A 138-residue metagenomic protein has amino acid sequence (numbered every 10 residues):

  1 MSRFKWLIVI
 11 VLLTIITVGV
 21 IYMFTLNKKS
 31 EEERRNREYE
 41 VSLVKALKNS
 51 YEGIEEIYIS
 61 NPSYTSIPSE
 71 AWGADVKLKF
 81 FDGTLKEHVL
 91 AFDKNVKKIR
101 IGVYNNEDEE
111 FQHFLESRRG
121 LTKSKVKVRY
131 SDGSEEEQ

Functional and structural regions predicted by a protein language model:
M1-F24: N-terminal Sec-pathway targeting helices
K5, I10-V11, K45, H88 (+1 more regions): Intrinsic-disorder/low-complexity peptide segments enriched for small residues
V20-R34: Signal peptide cleavage region of secreted peptide precursors
E31-Y58: Short, non-transmembrane alpha-helical segments in secretory-pathway proteins
R37-S42, S69-A71, D82, D108-F111: Short amphipathic alpha-helical surface micro-motifs
K48-N105: Mature extracytoplasmic domains of secretory-pathway proteins
E107-Q138: C-terminal partner/receptor-binding element of secreted or periplasmic proteins
